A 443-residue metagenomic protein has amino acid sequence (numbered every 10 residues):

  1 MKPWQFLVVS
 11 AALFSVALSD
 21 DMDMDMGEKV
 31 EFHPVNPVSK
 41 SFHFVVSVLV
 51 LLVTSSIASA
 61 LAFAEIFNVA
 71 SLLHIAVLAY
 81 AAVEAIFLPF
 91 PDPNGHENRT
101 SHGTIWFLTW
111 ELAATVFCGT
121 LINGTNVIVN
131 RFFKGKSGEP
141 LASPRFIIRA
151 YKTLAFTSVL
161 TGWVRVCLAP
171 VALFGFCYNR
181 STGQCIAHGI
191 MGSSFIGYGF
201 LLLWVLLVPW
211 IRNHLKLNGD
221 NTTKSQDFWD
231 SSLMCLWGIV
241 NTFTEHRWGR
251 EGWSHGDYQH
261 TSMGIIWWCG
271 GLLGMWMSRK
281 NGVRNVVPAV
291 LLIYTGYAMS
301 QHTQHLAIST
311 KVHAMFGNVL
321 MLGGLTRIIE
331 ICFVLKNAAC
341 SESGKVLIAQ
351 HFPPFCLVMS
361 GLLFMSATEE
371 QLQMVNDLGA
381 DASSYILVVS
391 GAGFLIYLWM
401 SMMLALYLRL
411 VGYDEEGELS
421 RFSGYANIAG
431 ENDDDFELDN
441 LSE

Functional and structural regions predicted by a protein language model:
M1-K29, D377, L406-E443: Cytosolic, intrinsically disordered low-complexity tails and loops of eukaryotic multi-pass membrane proteins
K2-P91, V116: N-terminal signal-anchor module of multipass membrane proteins
D20-H43, D92-T109, E139-A150, G175-H188 (+5 more regions): Juxtamembrane membrane-interface segments at transmembrane-helix boundaries in membrane proteins
A60-A62, C118-R131, L201-I211, L272-V283 (+2 more regions): Transmembrane-helix exit/juxtamembrane "anchor" motif
L73-R165: Eukaryotic helix-linker segments that join adjacent hydrophobic helices
I128-I147, L217, Y294, K345 (+2 more regions): Non-transmembrane, juxtamembrane loop and terminal tail segments of multi-pass eukaryotic membrane proteins
A169-S343: Generic multipass alpha-helical transmembrane bundles of integral membrane proteins
T326-F333, S341-E415: C-terminal transmembrane module of eukaryotic multi-pass membrane proteins
